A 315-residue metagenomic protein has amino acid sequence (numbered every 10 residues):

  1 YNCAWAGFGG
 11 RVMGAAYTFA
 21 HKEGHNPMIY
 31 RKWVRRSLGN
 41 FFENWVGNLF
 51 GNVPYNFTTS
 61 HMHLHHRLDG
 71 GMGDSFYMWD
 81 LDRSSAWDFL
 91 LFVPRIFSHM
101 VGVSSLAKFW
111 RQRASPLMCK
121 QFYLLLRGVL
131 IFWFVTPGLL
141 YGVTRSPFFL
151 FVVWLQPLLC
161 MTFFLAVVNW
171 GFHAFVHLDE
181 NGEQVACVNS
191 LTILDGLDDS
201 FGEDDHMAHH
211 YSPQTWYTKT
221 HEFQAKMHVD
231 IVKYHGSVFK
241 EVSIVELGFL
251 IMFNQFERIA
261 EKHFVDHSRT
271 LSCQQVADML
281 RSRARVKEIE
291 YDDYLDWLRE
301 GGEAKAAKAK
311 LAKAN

Functional and structural regions predicted by a protein language model:
Y1-F151, T218-K219, Q224-N315: Non-catalytic, topology-defining segments of multipass membrane proteins
N2-A4, W154-L155, T192-I193, D199: Intrinsically disordered, low-complexity segments enriched in polar/charged residues with Gly/Pro, especially when
F8-H25, V53-F57, W154-G182, G202: Transmembrane alpha-helical segments that form the membrane-embedded catalytic/substrate-channel core of multi-pass
G51, Y55, P157, G196-L197 (+1 more regions): A generic helix-loop boundary/linker signal
H65, F151-V153, V188, I193-L194: Extended, compositionally biased low-complexity polar/Lys-Gly-rich tracts and adjacent boundary/linker regions are
G138-T144, Q156-C160, G196: Short, conserved, surface-exposed binding loops centered on an aromatic residue
W170-T215, T220-F223: Cytosolic/matrix-facing juxtamembrane and C-terminal tails of multi-pass cellular membrane proteins
